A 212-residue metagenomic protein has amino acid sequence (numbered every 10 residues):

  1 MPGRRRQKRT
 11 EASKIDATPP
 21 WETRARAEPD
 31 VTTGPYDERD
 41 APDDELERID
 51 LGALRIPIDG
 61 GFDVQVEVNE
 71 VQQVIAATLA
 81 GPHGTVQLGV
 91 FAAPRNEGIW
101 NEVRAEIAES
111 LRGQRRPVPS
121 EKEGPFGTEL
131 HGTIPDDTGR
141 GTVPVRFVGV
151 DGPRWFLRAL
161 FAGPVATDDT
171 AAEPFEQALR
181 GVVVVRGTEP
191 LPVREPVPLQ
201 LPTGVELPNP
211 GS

Functional and structural regions predicted by a protein language model:
G3-R4, E22, R26-L51, P57-V143 (+4 more regions): Conserved polar/disulfide-associated segments of primarily extracytoplasmic proteins
R4, K8-D16, L201-S212: Compositionally biased, intrinsically disordered low-complexity segments enriched in polar/Pro/Gly and often Gln
D37, D50-G52, D151, V185 (+1 more regions): Generic, ordered loop/turn and secondary-structure boundary motif
F62, L160-S212: Surface-exposed amphipathic alpha-helical segments
P144-G149: Hydrophobic/aromatic beta-strand elements that line small-molecule binding cavities or substrate pockets in beta-rich
V150-A162: Short acidic, glycine/tyrosine-flanked loop/strand segments centered on an H-E-D-like triad
